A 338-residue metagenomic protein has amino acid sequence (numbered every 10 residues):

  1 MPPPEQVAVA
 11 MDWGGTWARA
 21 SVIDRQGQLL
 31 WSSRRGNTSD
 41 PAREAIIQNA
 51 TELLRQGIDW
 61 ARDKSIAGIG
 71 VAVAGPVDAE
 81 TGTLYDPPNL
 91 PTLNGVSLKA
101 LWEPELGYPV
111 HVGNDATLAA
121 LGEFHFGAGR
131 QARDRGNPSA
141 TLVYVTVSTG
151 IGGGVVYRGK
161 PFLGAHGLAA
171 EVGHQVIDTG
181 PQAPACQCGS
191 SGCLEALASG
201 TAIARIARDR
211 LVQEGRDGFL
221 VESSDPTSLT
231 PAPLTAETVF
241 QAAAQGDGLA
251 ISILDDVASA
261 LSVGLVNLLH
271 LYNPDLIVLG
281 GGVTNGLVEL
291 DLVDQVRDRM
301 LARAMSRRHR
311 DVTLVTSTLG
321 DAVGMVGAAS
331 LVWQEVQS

Functional and structural regions predicted by a protein language model:
M1-G68, D78-T81, W102-Y108, H125-P138 (+2 more regions): ATP-binding/phosphotransfer module of carbohydrate and carboxylate kinases, centering on a glycine-rich
D12, G70-A74, G113, V143-G150 (+3 more regions): Short beta-strand segments
Q28-L29, L84, P161-F162: Hydrophobic "anchor" residues
S33-R35, P88, A165: Short hydrophobic alpha-helix segments
G36-S39, T92-L93, A169-E171, I177: A short acidic/small-residue loop/turn micro-motif
T83-L93: A charged helix-plus-loop insertion that forms the helical arch/lid used to bind and gate nucleic-acid substrates
G113-G127: Conserved PLP phosphate-binding loop immediately N-terminal to the Schiff-base lysine helix in PLP-dependent enzymes
N137-A198: Glycine-rich phosphate-binding loop of actin/hexokinase-like ATP-binding domains
